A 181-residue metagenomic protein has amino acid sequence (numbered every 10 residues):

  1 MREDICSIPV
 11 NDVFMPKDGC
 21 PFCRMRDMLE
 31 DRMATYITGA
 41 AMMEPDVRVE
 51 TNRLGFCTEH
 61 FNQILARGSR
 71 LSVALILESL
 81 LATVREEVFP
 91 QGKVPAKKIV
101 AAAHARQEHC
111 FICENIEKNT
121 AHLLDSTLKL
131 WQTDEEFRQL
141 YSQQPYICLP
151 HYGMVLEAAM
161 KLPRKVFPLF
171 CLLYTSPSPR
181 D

Functional and structural regions predicted by a protein language model:
I5-N11, A40-T51, P95-A101, Q132-R138: Short, recurring structural edge motifs at helix starts
P16, R53, A103-R106, Y141-Q144: Short metal-coordination and nucleic-acid-contact micro-motifs, chiefly zinc-binding Cys/His arrays
C20-C23, C110-C113: Short cysteine-rich clusters marking metal-coordination/redox-active sites
M25-V47, E117-R138: Short recognition patches in nucleic-acid-associated and regulatory proteins
D27, Q63-I64, E117, V155: Cys/His-rich microdomains that often coordinate metals
G39-M42, S72-E87, L128-E135, L162-L173: Short amphipathic alpha-helical linker/capping segments at the junctions of internal repeats and modular domains
E44-L54, T58-Q91: Acidic (E/D-rich), amphipathic helical modules within compact regulatory domains
Y174-D181: Conserved small/polar residues in nucleotide/adenosyl-binding loops
